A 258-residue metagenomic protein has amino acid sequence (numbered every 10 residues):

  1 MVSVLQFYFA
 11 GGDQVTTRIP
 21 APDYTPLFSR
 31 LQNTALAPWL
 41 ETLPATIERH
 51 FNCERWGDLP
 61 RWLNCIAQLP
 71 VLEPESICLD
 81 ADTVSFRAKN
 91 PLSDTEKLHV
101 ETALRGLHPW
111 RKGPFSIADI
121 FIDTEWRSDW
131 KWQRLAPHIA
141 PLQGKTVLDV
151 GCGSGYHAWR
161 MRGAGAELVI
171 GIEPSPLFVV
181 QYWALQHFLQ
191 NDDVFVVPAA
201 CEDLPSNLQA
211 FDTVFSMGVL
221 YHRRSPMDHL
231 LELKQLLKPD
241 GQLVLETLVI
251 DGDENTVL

Functional and structural regions predicted by a protein language model:
G12, T16-G106: N-terminal auxiliary segments of SAM/dcSAM-dependent transferases
E125-K145: Conserved alpha-helix/loop element of class I SAM-dependent methyltransferases that forms part of the SAM/SAH-binding
K145-G153: Conserved class I S-adenosyl-L-methionine
S154-G165: Conserved SAM-binding loop of SAM-dependent methyltransferases across substrates and taxa, primarily the Class I
Q190-C201: Conserved SAM-binding strand-loop segment of SAM-dependent methyltransferases
P205-V214: A short acidic, Gly/Pro-enriched loop at the edge of an enzyme's catalytic core that lines a small-molecule cofactor
M227-Q242: A short glycine-rich, Lys/Arg-flanked "PGG" loop and its adjoining helix->strand segment in the class I
V249-L258: Short, glycine-/aromatic-enriched active-site segment of Class I SAM-dependent methyltransferases
